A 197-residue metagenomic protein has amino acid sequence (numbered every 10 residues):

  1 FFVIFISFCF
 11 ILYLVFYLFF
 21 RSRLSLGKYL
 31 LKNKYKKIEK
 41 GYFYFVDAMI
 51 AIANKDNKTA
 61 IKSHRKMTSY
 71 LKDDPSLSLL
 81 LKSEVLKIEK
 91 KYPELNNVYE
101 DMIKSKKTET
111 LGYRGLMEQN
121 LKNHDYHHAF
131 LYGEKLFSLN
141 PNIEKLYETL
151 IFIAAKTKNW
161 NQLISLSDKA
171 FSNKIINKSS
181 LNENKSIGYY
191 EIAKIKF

Functional and structural regions predicted by a protein language model:
I4-N33, I38: Transmembrane alpha-helices and immediately adjacent membrane-cytoplasm interface residues in multi-pass integral
K37-L71, L81, K194-I195: Alpha-helical segment of the N-proximal tetratricopeptide repeat
A51, L86-K87, N120, A154 (+2 more regions): Residue at a conserved register position within TPR or TPR-like alpha-solenoid repeats
K72-D73, K107, P141, I175: Short coil turns that delineate tetratricopeptide repeat
S76-L81, N97, T110-G115, L131 (+3 more regions): Alpha-solenoid helical repeat scaffolds
